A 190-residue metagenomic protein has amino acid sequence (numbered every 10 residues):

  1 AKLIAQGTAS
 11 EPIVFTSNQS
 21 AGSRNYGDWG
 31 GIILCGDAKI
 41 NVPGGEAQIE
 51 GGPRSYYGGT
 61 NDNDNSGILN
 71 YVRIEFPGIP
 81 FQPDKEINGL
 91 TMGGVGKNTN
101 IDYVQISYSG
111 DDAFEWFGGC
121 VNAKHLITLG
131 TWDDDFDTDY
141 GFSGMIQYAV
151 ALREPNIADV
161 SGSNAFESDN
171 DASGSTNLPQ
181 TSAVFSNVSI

Functional and structural regions predicted by a protein language model:
A1-I190: Beta-strand/loop edge motif enriched in small/polar residues
